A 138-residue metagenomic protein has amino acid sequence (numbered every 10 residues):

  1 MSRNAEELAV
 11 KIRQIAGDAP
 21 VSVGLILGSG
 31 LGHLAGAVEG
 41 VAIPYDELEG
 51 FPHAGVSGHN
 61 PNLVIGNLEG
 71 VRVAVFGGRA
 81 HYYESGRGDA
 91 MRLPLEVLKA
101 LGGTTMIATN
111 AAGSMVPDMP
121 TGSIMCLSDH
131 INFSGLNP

Functional and structural regions predicted by a protein language model:
M1-P138: Metabolite-binding pocket within alpha/beta catalytic cores that recognizes anionic/polar moieties
